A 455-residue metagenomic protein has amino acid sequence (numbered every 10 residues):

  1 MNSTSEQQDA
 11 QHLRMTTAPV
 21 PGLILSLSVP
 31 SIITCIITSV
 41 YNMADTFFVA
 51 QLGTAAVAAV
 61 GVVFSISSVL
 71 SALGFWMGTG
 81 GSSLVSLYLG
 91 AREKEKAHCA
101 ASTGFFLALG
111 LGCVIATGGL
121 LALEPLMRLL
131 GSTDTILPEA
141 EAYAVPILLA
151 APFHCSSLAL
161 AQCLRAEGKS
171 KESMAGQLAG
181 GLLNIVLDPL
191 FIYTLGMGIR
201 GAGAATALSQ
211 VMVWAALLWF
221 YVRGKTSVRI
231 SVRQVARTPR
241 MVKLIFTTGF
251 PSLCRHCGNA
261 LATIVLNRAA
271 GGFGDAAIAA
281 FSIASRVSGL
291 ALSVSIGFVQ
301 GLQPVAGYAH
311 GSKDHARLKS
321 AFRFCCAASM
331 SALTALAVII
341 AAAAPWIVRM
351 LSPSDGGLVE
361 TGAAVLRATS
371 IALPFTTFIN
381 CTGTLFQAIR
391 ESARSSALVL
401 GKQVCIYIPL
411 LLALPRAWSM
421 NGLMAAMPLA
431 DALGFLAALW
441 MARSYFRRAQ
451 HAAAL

Functional and structural regions predicted by a protein language model:
M1-S31, V85-P152, T194-F250, A306-A372 (+1 more regions): Short alpha-helical transmembrane segments in multi-pass integral membrane proteins
L25, V40-Y41, M77, G118-A122 (+13 more regions): Residue-level signal for transmembrane alpha-helical positions in Major Facilitator Superfamily
L25-D45, P146, S157, G180 (+4 more regions): Transmembrane helical elements of multi-pass membrane transporters/channels
I36, V40-A58, M127-D134, L190-M197 (+4 more regions): Helix-terminus/linker motif at the lipid-water interface of multi-pass membrane proteins
M43-F47, T117, P125, A159-C163 (+7 more regions): Alpha-helical transmembrane segments of multipass membrane proteins
V57-T117, H154-S173, A280-A344, T376-L398: Small-residue-rich hydrophobic transmembrane alpha-helices
V69-A72, N184-P189, W214-L218, L290-S293 (+3 more regions): Hydrophobic transmembrane alpha-helices of multi-pass small-molecule transporters
G78, I147-R165, S173-G181, A202-L217 (+4 more regions): Short runs within selected transmembrane alpha-helices of multi-pass transporters and secretion channels
